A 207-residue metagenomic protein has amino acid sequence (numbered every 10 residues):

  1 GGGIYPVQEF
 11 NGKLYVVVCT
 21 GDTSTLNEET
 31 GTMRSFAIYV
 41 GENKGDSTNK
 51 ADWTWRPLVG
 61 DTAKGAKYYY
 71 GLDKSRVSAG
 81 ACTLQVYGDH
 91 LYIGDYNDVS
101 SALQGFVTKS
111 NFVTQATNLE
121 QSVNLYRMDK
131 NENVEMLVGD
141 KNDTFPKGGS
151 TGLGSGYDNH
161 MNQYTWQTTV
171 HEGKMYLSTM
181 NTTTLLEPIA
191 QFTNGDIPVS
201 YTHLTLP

Functional and structural regions predicted by a protein language model:
G1, D52-K74, E135-D158: Surface-exposed loop and turn segments in beta-propeller and other repeat-based domains that flank or scaffold
G1-V7, Y68-V86, T151-V170: Signature of short aromatic-glycine-proline-rich micro-motifs recurring in repeat-based ectodomains
K13-V16, H90-I93, K174-L177: Entry beta-strands of beta-propeller and related beta-repeat scaffolds
T20-D22, N97-V99, N181-T183: Residue-level signature of beta-propeller blades and closely related beta-rich strand-turn architectures in secreted
E28-R34, A116-Q121: Short, solvent-exposed loop/turn segments at conserved positions within beta-propeller repeat blades
S35-Y39, S122-Y126: A short loop-to-beta-strand structural motif that recurs across blades of beta-propeller domains
G41-K50, D129-E135: Short loop/turn segments immediately following beta-strands, especially the blade-tip and inter-blade linker loops
T202-P207: Conserved small/polar residues in nucleotide/adenosyl-binding loops
